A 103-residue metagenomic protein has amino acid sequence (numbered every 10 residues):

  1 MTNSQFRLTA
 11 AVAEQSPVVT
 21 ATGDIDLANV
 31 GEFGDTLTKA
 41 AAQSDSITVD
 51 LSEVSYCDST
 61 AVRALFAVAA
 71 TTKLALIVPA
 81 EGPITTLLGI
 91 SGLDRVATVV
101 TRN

Functional and structural regions predicted by a protein language model:
M1-N103: STAS-like cytosolic regulatory interaction modules
